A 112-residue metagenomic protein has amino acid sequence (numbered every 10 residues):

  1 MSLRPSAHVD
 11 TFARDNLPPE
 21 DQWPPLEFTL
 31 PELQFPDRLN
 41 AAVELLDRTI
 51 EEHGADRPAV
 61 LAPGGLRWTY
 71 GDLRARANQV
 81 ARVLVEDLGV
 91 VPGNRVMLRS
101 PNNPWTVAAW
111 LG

Functional and structural regions predicted by a protein language model:
M1-N40: Flexible, non-catalytic linker and terminal segments flanking ANL/adenylate-forming cores
F35, L66-R74: Short acidic-aromatic active-site loops that bind/stabilize oxyanions
R38-A42, G54, R76: Alpha-helical structural motif
E44, N78, P104-V107: Residue-level marker for well-ordered alpha-helical positions
E44-T69: AMP-dependent adenylate-forming
L46-T49, L73, A77, V96: Adenylate-forming
A59-A62, D72-V83: Conserved N-terminal alpha-helix of the aminotransferase class I/II PLP-enzyme fold
G64-W68, V83-G112: Conserved AMP-binding/adenylate-forming
